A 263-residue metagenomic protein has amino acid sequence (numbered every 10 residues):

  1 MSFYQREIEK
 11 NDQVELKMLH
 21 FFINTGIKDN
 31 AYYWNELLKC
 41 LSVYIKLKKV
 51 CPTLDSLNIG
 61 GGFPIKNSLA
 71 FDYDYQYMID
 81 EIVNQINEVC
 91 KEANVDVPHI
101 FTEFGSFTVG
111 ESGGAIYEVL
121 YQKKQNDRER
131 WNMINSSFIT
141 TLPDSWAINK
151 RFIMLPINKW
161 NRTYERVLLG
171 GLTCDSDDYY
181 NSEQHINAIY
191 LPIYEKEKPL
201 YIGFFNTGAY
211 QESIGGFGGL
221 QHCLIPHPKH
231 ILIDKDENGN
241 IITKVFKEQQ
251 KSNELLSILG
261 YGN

Functional and structural regions predicted by a protein language model:
M1-R128: Active-site loop/helix belt of alpha/beta enzymes
E81, N87, V95-N263: Charged (often Lys/Glu-rich) extended helix/loop segments that serve as interaction or gating elements
